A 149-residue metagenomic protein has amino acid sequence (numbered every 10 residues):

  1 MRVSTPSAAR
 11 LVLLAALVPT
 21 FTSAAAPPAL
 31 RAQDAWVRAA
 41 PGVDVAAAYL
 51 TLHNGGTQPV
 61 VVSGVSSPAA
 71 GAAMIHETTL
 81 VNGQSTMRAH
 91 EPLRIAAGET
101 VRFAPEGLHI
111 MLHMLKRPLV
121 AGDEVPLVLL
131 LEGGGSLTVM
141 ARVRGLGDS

Functional and structural regions predicted by a protein language model:
R2-V12: Bacterial N-terminal signal peptides that target proteins for export
S4, P19-F21, E99: Intrinsically disordered/low-complexity terminal segments and short unstructured peptides
R10-T20: Bacterial N-terminal signal peptides
F21-P27: Sec/Tat signal peptide C-region and signal peptidase I cleavage site
P27-S149: Compact, glycine-rich, soluble single-domain proteins
